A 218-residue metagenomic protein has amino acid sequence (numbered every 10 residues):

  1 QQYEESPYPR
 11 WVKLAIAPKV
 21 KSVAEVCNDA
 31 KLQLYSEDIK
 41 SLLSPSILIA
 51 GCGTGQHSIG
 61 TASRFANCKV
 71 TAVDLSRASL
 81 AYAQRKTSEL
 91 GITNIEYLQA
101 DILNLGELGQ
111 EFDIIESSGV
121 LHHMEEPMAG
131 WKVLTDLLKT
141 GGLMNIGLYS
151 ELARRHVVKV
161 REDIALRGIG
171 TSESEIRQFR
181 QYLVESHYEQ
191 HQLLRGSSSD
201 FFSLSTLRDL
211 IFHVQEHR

Functional and structural regions predicted by a protein language model:
R10-P45, G60: Conserved alpha-helix/loop element of class I SAM-dependent methyltransferases that forms part of the SAM/SAH-binding
T54-N67: Conserved SAM-binding loop of SAM-dependent methyltransferases across substrates and taxa, primarily the Class I
S76: Conserved SAM/SAH-binding beta-strand->alpha-helix loop
A83-Q84: Conserved SAM-binding loop
G91-L103: Conserved SAM-binding strand-loop segment of SAM-dependent methyltransferases
G106-I115: A short acidic, Gly/Pro-enriched loop at the edge of an enzyme's catalytic core that lines a small-molecule cofactor
M128-T140: A short glycine-rich, Lys/Arg-flanked "PGG" loop and its adjoining helix->strand segment in the class I
L143-H191: Conserved class I S-adenosyl-L-methionine
